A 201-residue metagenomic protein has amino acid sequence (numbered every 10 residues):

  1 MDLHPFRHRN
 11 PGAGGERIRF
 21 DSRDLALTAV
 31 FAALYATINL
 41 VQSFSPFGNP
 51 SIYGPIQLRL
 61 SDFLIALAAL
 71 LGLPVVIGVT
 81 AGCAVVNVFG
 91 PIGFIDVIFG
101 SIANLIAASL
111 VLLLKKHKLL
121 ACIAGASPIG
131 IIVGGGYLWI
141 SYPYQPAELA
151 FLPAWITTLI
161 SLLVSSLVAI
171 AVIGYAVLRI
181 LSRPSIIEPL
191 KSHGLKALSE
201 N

Functional and structural regions predicted by a protein language model:
D2, N10-P74: Hydrophobic transmembrane alpha-helices
D2-I18, E188-N201: Membrane-interfacial, low-structure loops and terminal tails that flank and connect transmembrane helices in multi-pass
T28, T37, T80, T157-T158: Residue-identity detector for threonine
L40-I56, L60, V85-N201: Membrane-embedded alpha-helical hairpins and interfacial helices in multi-pass inner-membrane proteins
A66, V79-A84, Y175-A176: Re-entrant/interfacial helical elements at transmembrane boundaries that shape and gate the permeation pathway
L73-F89: Membrane-helix boundary elements
